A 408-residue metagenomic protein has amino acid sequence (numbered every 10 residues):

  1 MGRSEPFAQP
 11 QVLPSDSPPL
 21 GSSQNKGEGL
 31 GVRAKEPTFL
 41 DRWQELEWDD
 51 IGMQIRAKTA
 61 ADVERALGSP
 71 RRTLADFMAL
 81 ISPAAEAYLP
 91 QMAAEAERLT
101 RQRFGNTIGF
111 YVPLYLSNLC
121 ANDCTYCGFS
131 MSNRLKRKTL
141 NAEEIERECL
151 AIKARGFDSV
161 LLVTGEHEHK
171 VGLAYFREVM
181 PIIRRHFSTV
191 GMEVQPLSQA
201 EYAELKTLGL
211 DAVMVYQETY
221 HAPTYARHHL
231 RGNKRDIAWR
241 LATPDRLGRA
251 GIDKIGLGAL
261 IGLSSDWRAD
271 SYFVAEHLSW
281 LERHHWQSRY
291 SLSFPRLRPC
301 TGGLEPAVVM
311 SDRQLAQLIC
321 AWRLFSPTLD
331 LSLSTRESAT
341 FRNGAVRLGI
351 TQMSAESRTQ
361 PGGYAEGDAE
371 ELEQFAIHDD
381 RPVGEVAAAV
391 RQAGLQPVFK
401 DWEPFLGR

Functional and structural regions predicted by a protein language model:
M1-P14, K35-A85, Y272, R283-R408: Auxiliary Fe-S-binding modules of radical SAM enzymes
G27-G29: Glycine-biased, low-complexity coil/linker segments
Q91-N133, R137-L161, D211: N-terminal pre-triad scaffold of radical SAM enzymes
A96, C124, V215, L247 (+3 more regions): Conserved, mostly hydrophobic/aromatic
I108-V112, V160, V190-M192, V213-V215 (+4 more regions): Hydrophobic faces of well-ordered beta-strands that scaffold small-molecule active sites in alpha/beta enzyme cores
P113-Y115, G165-H167, E193-L197, E218-Y220 (+4 more regions): Active-site beta-loop-alpha junctions enriched in small/polar residues
N133-F273, L278-W280: Conserved Radical SAM active-site core
